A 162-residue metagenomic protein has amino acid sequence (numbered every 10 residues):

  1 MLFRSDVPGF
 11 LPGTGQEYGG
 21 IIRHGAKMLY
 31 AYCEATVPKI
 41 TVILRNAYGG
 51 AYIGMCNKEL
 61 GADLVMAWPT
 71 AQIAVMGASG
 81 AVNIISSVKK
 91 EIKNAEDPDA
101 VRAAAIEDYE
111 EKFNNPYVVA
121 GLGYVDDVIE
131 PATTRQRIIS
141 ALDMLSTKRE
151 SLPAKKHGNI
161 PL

Functional and structural regions predicted by a protein language model:
M1-L162: Ligand-binding clefts of soluble mixed alpha/beta catalytic domains
